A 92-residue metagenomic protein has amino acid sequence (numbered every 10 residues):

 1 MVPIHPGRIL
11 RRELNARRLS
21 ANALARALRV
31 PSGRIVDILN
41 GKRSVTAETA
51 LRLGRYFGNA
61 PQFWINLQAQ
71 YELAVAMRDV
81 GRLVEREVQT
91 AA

Functional and structural regions predicted by a protein language model:
M1-L19, N66: A short, Lys/Arg-rich alpha-helix, primarily the initiator
P6, A60-P61: Hydrophobic side chains within well-formed alpha-helices
N15, R26, R55: Short polybasic/polar patches that bind polyanions
L19-D37: Short alpha-helical DNA-recognition segment
P31, K42, F57, Q68-Y71: The DNA-recognition helices of helix-turn-helix-type DNA-binding domains
K42-R55: Short, basic-rich loop-to-helix N-cap that marks the start of a DNA-contacting helix
R55, I65-A92: Short, charged recognition helix plus adjacent turn of helix-turn-helix-like nucleic-acid-binding domains
